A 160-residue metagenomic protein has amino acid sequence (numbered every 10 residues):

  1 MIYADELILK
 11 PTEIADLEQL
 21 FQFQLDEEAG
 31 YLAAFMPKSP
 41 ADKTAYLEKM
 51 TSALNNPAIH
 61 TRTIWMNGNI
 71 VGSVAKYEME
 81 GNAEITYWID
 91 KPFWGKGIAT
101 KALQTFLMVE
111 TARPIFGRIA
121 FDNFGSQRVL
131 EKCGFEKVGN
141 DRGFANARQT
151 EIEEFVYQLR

Functional and structural regions predicted by a protein language model:
M1-Y31, T61-R160: Acyl-donor (CoA/ACP) binding surface of acyl/acetyltransferases
Q24, M50-T51: Conserved hydrophobic residues forming the short capping helix/wall of the S-adenosyl-L-methionine
E28-K49: Conserved GNAT-fold acetyl-CoA-binding loop/helix
S52-P57: Short loop/turn motifs at secondary-structure junctions and domain boundaries
